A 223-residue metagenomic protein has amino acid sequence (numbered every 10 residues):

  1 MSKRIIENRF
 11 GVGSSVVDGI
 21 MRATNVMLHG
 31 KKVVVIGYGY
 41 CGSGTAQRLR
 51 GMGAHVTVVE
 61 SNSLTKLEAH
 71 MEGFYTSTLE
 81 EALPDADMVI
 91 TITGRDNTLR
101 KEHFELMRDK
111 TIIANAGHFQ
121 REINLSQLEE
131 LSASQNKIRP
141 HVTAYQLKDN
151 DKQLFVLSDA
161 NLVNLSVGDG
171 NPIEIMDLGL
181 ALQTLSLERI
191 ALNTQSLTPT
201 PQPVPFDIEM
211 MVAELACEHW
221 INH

Functional and structural regions predicted by a protein language model:
M1, Y38, E60-S61, L79 (+3 more regions): Fold-independent oxyanion-binding glycine-rich loops and adjacent beta-strand/coil segments at enzyme active sites
M1-G30, L125-H223: Adenosine-phosphate binding glycine-rich loop
M21, N25-V26, G51, E60 (+2 more regions): N-terminal glycine-/serine-/threonine-rich beta1-alpha1-beta2 phosphate-ribose binding loop of Rossmann-like
H29-K32, K110: Phosphate-coordination loops involved in phosphoryl transfer and adenosine-cofactor binding
I36, G44, R50-E72: NAD(P)-binding Rossmann-fold cofactor-contacting core
C41: Hydrophobic/small residue at the entry helix of a nucleotide-binding pocket
K66, H70-K152: Rossmann-like adenosine-cofactor binding region
